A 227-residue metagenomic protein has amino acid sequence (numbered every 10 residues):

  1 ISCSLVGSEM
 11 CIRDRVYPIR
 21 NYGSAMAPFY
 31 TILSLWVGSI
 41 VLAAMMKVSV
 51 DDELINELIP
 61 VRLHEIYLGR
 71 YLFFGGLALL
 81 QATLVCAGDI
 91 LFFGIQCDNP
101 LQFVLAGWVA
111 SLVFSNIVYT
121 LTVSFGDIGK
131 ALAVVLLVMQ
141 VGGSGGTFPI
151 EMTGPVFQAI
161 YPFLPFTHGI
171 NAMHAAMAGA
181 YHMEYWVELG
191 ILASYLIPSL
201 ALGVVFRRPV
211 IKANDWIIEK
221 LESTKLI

Functional and structural regions predicted by a protein language model:
I1, L54-E57, R62, S144-P149 (+1 more regions): Glycine-rich, flexible loop/turn motifs
I1-G7, C11-I12: Single conserved hydrophobic/aromatic residue that forms the stacking wall/gate of nucleotide- or nucleobase-binding
E9, R15-R20: Extended, charged coiled-coil scaffold/tether segments in eukaryotic proteins that mediate oligomerization
R13-R15, A25-G88: Core alpha-helical transmembrane segments of integral membrane proteins
N21-M26, E184: Membrane-interface segments at the starts/ends of alpha-helical transmembrane spans
I90-I227: Generic detector of multi-pass transmembrane helix bundles and their immediately adjacent loops in polytopic membrane
